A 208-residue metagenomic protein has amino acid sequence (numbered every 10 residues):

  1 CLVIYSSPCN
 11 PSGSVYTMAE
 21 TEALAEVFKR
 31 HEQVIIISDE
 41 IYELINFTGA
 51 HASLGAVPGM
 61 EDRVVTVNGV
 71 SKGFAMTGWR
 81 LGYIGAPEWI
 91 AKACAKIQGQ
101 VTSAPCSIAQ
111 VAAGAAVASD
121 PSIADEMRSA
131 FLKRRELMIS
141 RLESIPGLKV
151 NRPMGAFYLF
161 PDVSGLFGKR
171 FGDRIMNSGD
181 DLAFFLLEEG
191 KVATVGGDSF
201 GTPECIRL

Functional and structural regions predicted by a protein language model:
C1-L208: PLP-dependent class I/II
